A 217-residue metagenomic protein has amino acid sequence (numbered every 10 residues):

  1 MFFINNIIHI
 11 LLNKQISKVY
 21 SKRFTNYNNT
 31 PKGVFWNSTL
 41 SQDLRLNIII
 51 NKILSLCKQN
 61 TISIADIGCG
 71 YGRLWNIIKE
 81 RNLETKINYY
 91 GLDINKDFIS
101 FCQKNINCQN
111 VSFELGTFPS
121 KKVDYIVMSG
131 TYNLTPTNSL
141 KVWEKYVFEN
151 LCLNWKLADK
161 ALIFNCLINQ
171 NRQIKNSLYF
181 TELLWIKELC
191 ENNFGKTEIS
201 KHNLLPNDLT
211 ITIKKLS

Functional and structural regions predicted by a protein language model:
M1-P31: N-terminal, positively charged/glycine-rich alpha-helical extensions of SAM-dependent methyltransferases
L40-Q59: Conserved alpha-helix/loop element of class I SAM-dependent methyltransferases that forms part of the SAM/SAH-binding
A65, G72-Q109: Class I SAM-dependent methyltransferase SAM/SAH-binding core
N107-F118: Conserved SAM-binding strand-loop segment of SAM-dependent methyltransferases
Y125-E144: A short SAM/SAH-binding and catalytic strip from SAM-dependent methyltransferases
N133, L167-R172: Short "lid" loop at the C-terminus of a central beta-strand within the Rossmann-like core of SAM-dependent
A158-C166: Conserved beta-strand signature within the Rossmann-like core of class I S-adenosyl-L-methionine
I174-S217: Class I S-adenosyl-L-methionine
